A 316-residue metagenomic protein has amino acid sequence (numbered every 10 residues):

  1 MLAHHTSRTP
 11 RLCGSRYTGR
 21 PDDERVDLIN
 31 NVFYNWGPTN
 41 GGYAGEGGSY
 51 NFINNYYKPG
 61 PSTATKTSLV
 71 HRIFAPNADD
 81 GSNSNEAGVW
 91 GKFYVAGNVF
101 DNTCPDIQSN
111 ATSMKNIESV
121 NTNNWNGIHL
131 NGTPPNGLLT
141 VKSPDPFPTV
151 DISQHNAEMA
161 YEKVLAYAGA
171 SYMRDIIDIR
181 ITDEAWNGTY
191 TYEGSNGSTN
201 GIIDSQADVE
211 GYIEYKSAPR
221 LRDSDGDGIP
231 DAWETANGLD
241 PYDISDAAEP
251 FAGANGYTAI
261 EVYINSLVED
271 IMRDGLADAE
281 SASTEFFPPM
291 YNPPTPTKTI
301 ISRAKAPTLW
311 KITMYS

Functional and structural regions predicted by a protein language model:
M1-Y17, D22-G37, S49-P61, Y94-N102: Right-handed parallel beta-helix
R8-D22, T39-E46, T63-A87, D106-T112: Glycine-rich beta-solenoid repeat tracts in large extracellular/virion proteins
N35-G41, S49, K58-H71, D101-N123 (+1 more regions): Substrate-binding/catalytic groove segments of enzymes that remodel or degrade extracellular structural polymers
W90, V99, C104, S109-K216 (+1 more regions): Extracellular/surface-exposed low-complexity segments
Q206-K298, A304-A306: Extracellular calcium-associated, cysteine-rich motifs in secreted modular proteins
W310-I312: Short, intrinsically disordered C-terminal tails of secreted or membrane-associated proteins
